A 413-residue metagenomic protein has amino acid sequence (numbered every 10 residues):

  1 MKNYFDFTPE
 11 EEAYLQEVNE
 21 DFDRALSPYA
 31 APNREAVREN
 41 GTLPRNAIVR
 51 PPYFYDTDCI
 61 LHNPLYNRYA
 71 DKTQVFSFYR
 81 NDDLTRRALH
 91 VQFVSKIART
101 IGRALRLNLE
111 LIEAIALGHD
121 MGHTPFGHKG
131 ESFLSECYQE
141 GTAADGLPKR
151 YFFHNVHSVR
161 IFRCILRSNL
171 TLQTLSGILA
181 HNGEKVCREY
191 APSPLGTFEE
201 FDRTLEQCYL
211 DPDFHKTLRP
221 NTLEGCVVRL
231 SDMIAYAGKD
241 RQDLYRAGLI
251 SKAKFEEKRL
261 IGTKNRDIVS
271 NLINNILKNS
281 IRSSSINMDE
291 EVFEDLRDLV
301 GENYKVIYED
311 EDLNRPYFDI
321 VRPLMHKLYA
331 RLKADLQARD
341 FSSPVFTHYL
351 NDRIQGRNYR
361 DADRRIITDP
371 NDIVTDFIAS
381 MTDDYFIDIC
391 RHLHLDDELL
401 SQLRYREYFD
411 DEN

Functional and structural regions predicted by a protein language model:
M1-A88, F93-I101, T142, Y151-H157 (+1 more regions): Histidine-centered, transition-metal-coordinating active-site segments
R99-E110: Short pre-active-site segment immediately N-terminal to the catalytic Zn-binding motif
A114-I115: Active-site alpha-helix of zinc metalloproteases
G118-F126, A235: Short active-site segment of divalent metal-dependent hydrolases/proteases that encodes the spacing between
F126-K129, E189-A191: Short, conserved acidic/polar surface loops in the N-terminal third of protein domains
G127-T142: A glycine- and small-aliphatic-rich helix-loop capping segment at beta-alpha/alpha-beta transitions that lines
D145-L147: Short, polar/flexible loop-turn hinges at active-site or ligand-entry regions and domain interfaces
